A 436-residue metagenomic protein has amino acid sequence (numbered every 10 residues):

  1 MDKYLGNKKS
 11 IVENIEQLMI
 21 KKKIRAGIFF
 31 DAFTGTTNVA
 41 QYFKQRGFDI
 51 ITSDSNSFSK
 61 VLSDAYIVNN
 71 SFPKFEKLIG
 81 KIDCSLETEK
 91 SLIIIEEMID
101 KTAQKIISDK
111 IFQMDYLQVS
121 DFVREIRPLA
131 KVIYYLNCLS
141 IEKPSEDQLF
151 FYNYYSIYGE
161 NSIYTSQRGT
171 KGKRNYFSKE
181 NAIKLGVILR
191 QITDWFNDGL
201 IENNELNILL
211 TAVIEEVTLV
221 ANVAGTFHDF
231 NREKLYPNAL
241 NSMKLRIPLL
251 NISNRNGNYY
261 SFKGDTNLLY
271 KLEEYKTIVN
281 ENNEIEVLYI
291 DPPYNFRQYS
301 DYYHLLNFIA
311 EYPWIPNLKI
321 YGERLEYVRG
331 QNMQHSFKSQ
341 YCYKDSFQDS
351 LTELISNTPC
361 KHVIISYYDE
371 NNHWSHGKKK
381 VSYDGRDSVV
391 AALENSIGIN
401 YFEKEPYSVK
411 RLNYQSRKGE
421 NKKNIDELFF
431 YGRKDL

Functional and structural regions predicted by a protein language model:
M1-F33, N38-R46, K60-L62, V68-N69 (+2 more regions): S-adenosyl-L-methionine
F29-Y42, T52-S57, L185, E216 (+2 more regions): Conserved proline-anchored active-site loop of SAM-dependent methyltransferases that bridges a beta-strand
D49-T52, K60-P248, S300-Y343, D349 (+1 more regions): Class I S-adenosyl-L-methionine-dependent methyltransferase module
A239-K263: Charged, flexible boundary elements
K263-L269: Conserved SAM/SAH-binding loop
K271-G322, E394: Long, well-ordered mid-to-C-terminal structural blocks that present hydrophobic/aromatic surfaces
N332-I399: Conserved Class I SAM-dependent methyltransferase catalytic core
D387-L436: Class I S-adenosyl-L-methionine
